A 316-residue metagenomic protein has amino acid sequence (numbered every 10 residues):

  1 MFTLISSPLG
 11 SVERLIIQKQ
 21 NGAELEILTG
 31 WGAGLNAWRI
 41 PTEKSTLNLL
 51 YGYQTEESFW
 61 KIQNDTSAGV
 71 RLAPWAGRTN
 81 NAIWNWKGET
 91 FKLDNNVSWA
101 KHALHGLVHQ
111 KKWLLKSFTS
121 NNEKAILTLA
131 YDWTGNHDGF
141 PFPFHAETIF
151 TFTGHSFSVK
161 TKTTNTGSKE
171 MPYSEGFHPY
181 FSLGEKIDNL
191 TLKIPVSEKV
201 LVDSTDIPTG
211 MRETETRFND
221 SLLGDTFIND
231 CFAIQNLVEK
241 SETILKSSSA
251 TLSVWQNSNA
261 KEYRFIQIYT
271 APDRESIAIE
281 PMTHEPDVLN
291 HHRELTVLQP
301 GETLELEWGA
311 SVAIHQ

Functional and structural regions predicted by a protein language model:
M1-L9, N85, E89, D94-T153: Extended, loop-rich substrate-binding clefts of extracytoplasmic carbohydrate-active enzymes
M1-L93, V97, V238-K261, E302-I314: Beta-strand-rich N-terminal accessory domains
I17-K19, E24-L25, T29, Y131-Y173 (+1 more regions): Acidic, contiguous internal or C-terminal segments within carbohydrate-active enzymes that form a structured patch used
N80-N81, N136, E294: Short, conserved secondary-structure segments in the cores of folded domains
K92-L93, E170-P172, P179-N257: Active-site/ligand-binding surface loops and adjacent short beta/alpha elements that line catalytic pockets across
H102-F118, F218-R293: Acidic/His-leaning functional-site neighborhoods
N136, G224, H315: Extracellular glycan-recognition regions
E147-I149, R293-L298: Beta-strand-rich interaction surfaces with strong enrichment in secreted/lumenal proteins
